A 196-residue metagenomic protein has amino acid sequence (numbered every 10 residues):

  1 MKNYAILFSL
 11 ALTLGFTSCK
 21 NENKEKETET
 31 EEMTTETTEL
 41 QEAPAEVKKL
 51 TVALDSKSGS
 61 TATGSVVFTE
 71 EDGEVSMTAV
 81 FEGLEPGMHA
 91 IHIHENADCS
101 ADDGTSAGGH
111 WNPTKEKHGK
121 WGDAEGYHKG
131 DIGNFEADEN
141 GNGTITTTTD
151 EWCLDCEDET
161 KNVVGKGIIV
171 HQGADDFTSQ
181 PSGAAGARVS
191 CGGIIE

Functional and structural regions predicted by a protein language model:
K2-S9: Sec-dependent signal peptide recognition, specifically the positively charged N-region followed immediately by
Y4, K20-M88, E95-E196: N-terminal leader/targeting pre-sequences
A11-L12, A101: Hydrophobic alpha-helical membrane-insertion segments
G15-S18: C-terminal motif of bacterial Sec signal peptides marking the signal peptidase cleavage site
